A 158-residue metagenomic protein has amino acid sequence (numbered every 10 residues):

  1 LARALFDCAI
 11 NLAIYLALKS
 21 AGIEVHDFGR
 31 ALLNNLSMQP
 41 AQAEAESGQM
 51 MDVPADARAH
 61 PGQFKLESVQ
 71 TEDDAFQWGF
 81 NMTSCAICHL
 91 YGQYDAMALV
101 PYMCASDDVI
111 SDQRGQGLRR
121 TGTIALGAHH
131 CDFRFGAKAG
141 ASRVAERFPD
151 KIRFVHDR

Functional and structural regions predicted by a protein language model:
L1-F76, A86-P101, L118, G122-H130 (+1 more regions): N-terminal accessory segment detector
M82-S84, C104-A105: Short, flexible segments with low predicted structural confidence
T83, G136-K138: Solvent-exposed residues in well-ordered beta-strands and their adjoining turns, especially edge/terminal strands
M97-G115: Active-site helix/loop of acyl-thioester processing domains in fatty-acid/polyketide metabolism, spanning hotdog-fold
